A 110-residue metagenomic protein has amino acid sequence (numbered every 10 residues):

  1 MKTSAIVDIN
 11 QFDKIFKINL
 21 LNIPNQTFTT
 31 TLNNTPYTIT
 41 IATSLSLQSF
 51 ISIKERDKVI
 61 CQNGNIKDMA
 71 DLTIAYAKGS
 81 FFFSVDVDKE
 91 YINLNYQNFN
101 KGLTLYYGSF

Functional and structural regions predicted by a protein language model:
M1-N19: Short, intrinsically disordered N-terminal pre-domain segments
D13-T31: Negatively charged, low-complexity tracts enriched in Asp/Glu with abundant Ser/Thr
Q26-F28, S49, L103: Short beta-strand/loop motifs in extracellular/secreted proteins, especially within beta-sandwich accessory domains
T43-V87: Acidic, aromatic-enriched beta-alpha/helix-loop junctions
S84-F110: C-terminal low-complexity, charged extensions that often adopt amphipathic alpha-helices
